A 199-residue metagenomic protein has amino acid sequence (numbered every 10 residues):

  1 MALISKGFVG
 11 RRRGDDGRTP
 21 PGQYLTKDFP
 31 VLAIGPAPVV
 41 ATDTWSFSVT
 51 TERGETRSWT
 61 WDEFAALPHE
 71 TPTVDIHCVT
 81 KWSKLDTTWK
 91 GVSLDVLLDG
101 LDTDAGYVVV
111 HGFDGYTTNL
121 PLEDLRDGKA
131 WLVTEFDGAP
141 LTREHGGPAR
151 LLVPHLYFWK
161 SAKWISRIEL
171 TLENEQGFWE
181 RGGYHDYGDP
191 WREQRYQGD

Functional and structural regions predicted by a protein language model:
A2-D199: Structured, non-membrane catalytic/scaffold regions adjacent to prosthetic-group chemistry
